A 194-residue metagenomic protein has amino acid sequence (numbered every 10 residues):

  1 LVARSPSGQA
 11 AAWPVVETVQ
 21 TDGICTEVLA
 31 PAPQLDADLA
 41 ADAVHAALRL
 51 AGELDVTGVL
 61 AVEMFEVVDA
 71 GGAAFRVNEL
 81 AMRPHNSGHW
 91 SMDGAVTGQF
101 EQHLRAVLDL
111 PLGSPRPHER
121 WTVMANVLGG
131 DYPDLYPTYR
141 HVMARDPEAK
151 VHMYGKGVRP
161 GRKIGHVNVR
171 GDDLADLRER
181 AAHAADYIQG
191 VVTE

Functional and structural regions predicted by a protein language model:
L1-V62, E66-A70: Internal nucleotide-binding/catalytic subdomain
S7-A10, Q20-D22, H85, Y132 (+2 more regions): Short, acidic Gly/Pro/Ser/Thr-rich loop/turn segments
G23-P33, E79-M92: Short, flexible active-site loops
L35, S91-V96, V169, D176: Short alpha-helix boundary/capping segments
A41-V62, A81-D131: Active-site "cap" helix and flanking loop/linker of ATP-utilizing ligase/carboxylase catalytic domains
G72-R76: Conserved protein kinase catalytic/activation segment
R105-E194: Peripheral (often C-terminal) accessory segments that flank ATP-dependent C-N-forming ligase machineries
